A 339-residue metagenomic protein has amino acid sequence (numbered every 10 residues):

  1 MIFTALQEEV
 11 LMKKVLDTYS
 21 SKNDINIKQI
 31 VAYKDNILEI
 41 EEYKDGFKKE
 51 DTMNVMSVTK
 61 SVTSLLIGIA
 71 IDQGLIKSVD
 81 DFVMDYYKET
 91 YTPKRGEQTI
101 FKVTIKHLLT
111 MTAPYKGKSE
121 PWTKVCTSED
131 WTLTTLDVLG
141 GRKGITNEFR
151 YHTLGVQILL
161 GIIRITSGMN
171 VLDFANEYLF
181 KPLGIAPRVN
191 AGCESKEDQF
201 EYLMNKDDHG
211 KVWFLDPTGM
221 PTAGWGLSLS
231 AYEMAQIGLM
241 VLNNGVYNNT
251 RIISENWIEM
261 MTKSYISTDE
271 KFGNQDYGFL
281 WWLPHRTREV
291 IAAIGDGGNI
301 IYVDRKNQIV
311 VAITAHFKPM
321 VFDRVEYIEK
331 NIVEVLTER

Functional and structural regions predicted by a protein language model:
F3, D17-T18, K48-V55, T59-V62 (+1 more regions): Active-site-proximal loop and beta-strand segments within enzyme catalytic domains
L16-F47, V79, I301-Y302, Q308-A312: A short, well-structured edge-of-sheet supersecondary motif
N36, M56-L75, L108, F149-F180 (+2 more regions): Alpha-helical scaffold elements that line and support the substrate/ligand-binding pocket of soluble hydrolases
I40, K49, K118-K196, M220 (+1 more regions): Catalytic-site signature segments of enzymes, centered on catalytic residues
Q73-A113, T166-G224: Active-site helix/loop module of the DD-peptidase/beta-lactamase fold, centered on the serine-lysine SxxK catalytic
E201-P221, T262-V310: Active-site Gly/Thr loop motif
L227, N248-N274: A penicillin-recognizing enzyme superfamily signal
V290-R339: Structured C-terminal helix/loop/strand segments within mature extracytoplasmic catalytic/sensor domains
